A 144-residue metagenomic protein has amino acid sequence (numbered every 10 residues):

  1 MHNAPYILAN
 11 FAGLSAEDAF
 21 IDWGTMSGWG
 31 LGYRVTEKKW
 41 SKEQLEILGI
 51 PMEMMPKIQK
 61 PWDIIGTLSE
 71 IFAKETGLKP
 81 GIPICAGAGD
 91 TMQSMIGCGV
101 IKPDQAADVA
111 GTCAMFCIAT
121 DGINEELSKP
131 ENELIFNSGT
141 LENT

Functional and structural regions predicted by a protein language model:
M1-A88: Gly/Ser/Thr-rich active-site cleft segment
K74, L78, I82-T144: Catalytic phosphate/nucleotide-handling subdomain of diverse soluble enzymes
